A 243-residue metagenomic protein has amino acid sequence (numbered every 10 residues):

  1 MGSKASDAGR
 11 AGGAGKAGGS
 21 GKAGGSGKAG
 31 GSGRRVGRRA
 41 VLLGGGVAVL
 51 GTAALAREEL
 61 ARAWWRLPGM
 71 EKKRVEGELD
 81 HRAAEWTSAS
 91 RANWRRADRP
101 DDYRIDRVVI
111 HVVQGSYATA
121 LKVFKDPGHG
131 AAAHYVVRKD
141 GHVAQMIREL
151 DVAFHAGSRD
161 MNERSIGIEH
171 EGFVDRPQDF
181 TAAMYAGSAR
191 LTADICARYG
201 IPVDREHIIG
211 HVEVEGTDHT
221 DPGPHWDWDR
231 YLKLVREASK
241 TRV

Functional and structural regions predicted by a protein language model:
G2-G9, K28-G157: N-terminal catalytic cores of peptidoglycan-degrading enzymes
G2-S3, G31-G33, V49, A54-S88 (+2 more regions): Basic/polar, cationic surfaces and motifs that engage anionic cell-wall and phosphate/carboxylate ligands
A8-A29: Long, intrinsically disordered low-complexity tandem-repeat segments
D102, P127, A156-D160, R176-G187: Extracytoplasmic/periplasmic, Sec-exported soluble proteins
V112, H170, V212: A cross-domain feature marking catalytic cores of carbohydrate-active enzymes and several ubiquitous metabolic/repair
V152, G167-F180: Substrate-binding clefts and substrate-entry loops adjacent to catalytic sites of polymer-processing enzymes acting on
R159-G167: A structural motif
